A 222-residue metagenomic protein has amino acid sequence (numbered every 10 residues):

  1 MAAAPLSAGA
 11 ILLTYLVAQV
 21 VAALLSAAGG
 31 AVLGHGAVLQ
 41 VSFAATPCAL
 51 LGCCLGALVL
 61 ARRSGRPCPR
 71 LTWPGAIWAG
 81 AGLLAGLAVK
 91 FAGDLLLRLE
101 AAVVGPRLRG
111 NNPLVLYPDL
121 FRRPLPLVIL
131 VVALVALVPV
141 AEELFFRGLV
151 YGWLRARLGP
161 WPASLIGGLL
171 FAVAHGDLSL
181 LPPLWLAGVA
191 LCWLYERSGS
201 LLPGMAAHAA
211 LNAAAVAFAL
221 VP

Functional and structural regions predicted by a protein language model:
M1-A2, C68: Membrane-interfacial, low-structure loops and terminal tails that flank and connect transmembrane helices in multi-pass
A4-V21, A81-G86: Alpha-helical transmembrane segments
I11-R63: Alpha-helical transmembrane segments in multi-pass membrane proteins
A18, A22, C53-R62, V89 (+5 more regions): Alpha-helical transmembrane segments of polytopic integral membrane proteins, especially the permease/helical cores
A18-A22, S26, A49-C54, A85 (+4 more regions): Alpha-helical transmembrane segments of multipass membrane proteins
L24, A28-G36, L60-P67, L95 (+9 more regions): Membrane-interface elements of multi-pass transporters and channels
G30-Q40, G65-V138, A156: Juxtamembrane helix-loop-helix connectors linking adjacent transmembrane helices in multi-pass membrane enzymes
F91, V115-P222: Transmembrane helix-loop-helix hairpins at the membrane interface of multi-pass integral membrane proteins
